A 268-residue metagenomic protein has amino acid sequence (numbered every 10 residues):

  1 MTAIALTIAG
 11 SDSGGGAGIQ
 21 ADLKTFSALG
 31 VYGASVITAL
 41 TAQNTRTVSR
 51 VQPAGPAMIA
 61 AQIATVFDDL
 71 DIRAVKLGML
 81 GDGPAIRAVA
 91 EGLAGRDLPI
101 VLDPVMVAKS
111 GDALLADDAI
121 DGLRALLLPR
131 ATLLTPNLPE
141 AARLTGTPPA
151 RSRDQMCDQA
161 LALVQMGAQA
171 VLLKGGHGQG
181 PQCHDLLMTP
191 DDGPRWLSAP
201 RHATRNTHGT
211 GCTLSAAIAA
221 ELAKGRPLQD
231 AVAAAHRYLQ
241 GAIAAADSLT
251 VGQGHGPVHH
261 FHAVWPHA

Functional and structural regions predicted by a protein language model:
M1-T2, T7, G18, P181-L197: Acidic-glycine-rich active-site phosphate/pyrophosphate-binding loop
T2-T7, L23-S110, L114, F261-V264: Conserved N-terminal subdomain of the carbohydrate kinase-like
I8-G14, P194-H208: Short pre-catalytic strand/loop immediately N-terminal to key active-site residues, enriched for Gly-Thr
T25, A142-R143, R205-L228: Short, small-residue alpha-helix embedded
L29-A34, R195, E221-A235: Phosphate-handling active-site elements
P53, Q229-A268: Charged C-terminal helix
M58, P84-D97, Q169, H184 (+2 more regions): Nucleotide and nucleotide-moiety/phosphate-recognizing core
D117-P194: Conserved phosphate/ATP/ADP-binding segment of small-molecule kinases
